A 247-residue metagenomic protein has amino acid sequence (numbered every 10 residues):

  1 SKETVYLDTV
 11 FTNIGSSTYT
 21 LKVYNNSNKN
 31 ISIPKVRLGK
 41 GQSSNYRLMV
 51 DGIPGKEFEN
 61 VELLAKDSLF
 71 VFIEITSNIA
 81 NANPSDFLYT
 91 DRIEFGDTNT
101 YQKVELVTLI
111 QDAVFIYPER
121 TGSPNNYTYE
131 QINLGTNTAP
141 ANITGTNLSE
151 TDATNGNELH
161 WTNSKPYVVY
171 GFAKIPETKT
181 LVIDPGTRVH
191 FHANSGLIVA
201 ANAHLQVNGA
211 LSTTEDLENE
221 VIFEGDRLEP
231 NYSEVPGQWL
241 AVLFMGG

Functional and structural regions predicted by a protein language model:
T4-T9, I14-S16, F58-A65, F72-E105 (+1 more regions): Beta-strand/loop edge motif enriched in small/polar residues
L21-N30: Asparagine-centered strand-capping/turn motif at beta-strand->loop junctions
K29-P34, S44-Y46: Short beta-strand/loop motifs in extracellular/secreted proteins, especially within beta-sandwich accessory domains
V36-L38, V107: Hydrophobic beta-strand segments
G39-E57: Short, solvent-exposed loop/linker segments at beta-strand-coil boundaries, enriched for Pro/Gly and Ser/Thr
